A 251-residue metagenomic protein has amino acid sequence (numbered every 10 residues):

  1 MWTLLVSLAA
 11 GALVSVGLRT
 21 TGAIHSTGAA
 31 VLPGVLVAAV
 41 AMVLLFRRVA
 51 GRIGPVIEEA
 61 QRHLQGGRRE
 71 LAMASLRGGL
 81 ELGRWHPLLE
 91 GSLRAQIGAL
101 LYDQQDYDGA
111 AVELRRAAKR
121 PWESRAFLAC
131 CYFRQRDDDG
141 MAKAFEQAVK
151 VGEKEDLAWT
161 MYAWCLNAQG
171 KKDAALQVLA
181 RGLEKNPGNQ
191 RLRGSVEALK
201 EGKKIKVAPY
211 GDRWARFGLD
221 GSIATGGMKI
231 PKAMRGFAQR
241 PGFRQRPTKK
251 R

Functional and structural regions predicted by a protein language model:
M1-R52, I223-R251: Helical anchoring/docking segments at protein termini
I24-V31, V35-D108, V112-R115: N-terminal topogenic membrane-targeting module
V43-R47, L80-H86, L114-P121, E146-K154 (+2 more regions): Solenoid-like repeat scaffolds
G51, R68-E70, G98-G109, Q135-A144 (+2 more regions): Alpha-helical linker/edge segments of TPR/alpha-solenoid repeat scaffolds and analogous pre-/post-domain helices
I53-V56, A72, R125, M141 (+2 more regions): N-terminal alpha-helical segment
G83-W164: Alpha-helical adaptor scaffolds
K171-R251: Long, non-transmembrane cytosolic or organellar matrix-exposed soluble domains/tails of integral membrane proteins
